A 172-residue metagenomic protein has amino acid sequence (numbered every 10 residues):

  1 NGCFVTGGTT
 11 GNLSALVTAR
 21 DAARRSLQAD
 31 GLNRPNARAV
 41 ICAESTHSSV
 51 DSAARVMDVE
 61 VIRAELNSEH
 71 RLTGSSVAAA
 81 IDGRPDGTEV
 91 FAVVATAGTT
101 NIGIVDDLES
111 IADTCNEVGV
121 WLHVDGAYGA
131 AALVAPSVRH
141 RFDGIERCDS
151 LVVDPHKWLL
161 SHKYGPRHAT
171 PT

Functional and structural regions predicted by a protein language model:
F4-V5: Short, conserved non-catalytic motifs in the polymerase core
T10-T172: Conserved PLP-enzyme active-site core in the AAT-like
